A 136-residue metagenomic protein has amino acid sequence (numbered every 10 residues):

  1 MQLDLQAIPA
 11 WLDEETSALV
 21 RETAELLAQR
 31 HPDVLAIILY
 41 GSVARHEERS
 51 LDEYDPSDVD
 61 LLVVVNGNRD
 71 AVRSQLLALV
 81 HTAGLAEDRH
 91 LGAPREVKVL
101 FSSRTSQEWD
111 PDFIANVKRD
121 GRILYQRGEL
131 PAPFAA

Functional and structural regions predicted by a protein language model:
M1-I38, S42-P56, V65-A136: Catalytic core of pol beta-like nucleotidyltransferases
D58-D60: Acidic Asp/Glu-based divalent-cation binding sites
